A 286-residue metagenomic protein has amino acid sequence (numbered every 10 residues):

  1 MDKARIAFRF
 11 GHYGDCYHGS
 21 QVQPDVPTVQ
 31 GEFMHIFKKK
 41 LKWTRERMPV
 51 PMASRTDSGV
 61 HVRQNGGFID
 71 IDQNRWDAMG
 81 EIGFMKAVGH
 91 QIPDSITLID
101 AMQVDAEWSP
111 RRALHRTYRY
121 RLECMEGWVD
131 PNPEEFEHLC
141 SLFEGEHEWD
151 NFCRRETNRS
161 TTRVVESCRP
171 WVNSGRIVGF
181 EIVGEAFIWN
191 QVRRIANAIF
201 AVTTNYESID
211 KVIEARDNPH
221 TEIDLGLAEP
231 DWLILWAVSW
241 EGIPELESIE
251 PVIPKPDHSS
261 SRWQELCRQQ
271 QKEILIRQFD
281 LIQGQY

Functional and structural regions predicted by a protein language model:
M1-Y286: Structured-RNA-binding interfaces characteristic of tRNA pseudouridine synthases
